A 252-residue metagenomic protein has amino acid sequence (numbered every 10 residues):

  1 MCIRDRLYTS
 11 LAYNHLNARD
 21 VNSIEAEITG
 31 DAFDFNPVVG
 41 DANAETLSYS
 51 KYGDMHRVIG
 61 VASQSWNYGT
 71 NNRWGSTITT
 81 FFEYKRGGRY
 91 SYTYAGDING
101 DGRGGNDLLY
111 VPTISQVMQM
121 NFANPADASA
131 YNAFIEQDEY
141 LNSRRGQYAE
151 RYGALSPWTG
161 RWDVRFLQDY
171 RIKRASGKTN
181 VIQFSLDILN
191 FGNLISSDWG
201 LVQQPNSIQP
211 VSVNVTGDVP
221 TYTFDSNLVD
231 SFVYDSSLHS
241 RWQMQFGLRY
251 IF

Functional and structural regions predicted by a protein language model:
C2-R6, N67-S76, R171-I182: Short loop/turn motifs that connect adjacent beta-strands in outer-membrane beta-barrel proteins
L7-L11, V58-G60, W74-T80, I182-L186 (+1 more regions): Transmembrane beta-strands of outer-membrane beta-barrel proteins
A12-L16, A26, S65, F81-K85 (+2 more regions): Outer-membrane beta-barrel pore domains and translocons
A18-I24, K85-T93, N193-D198: Outer-membrane beta-barrel proteins
E25-N36, S91-R103, W199-Q209: Flexible, surface-exposed loop regions and adjacent strand-edge segments of Gram-negative outer-membrane beta-barrel
D54-V58, W158-W162, N180, S240-M244: Residues that define the transmembrane beta-barrel architecture of outer-membrane proteins
T77-S176, Q183, Q209-F232: Extracytoplasmic gating/loop element in the C-terminal half of outer-membrane beta-barrel translocons and assembly
S196-F252: C-terminal beta-signal and terminal closure region of outer-membrane beta-barrel proteins
